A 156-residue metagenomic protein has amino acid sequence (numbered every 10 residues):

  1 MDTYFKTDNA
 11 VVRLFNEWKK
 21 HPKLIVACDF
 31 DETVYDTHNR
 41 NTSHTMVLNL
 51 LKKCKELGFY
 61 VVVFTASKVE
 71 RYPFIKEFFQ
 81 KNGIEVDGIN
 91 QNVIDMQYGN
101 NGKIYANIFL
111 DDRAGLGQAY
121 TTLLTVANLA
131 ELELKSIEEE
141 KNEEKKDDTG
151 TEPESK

Functional and structural regions predicted by a protein language model:
M1-K156: HAD-like aspartate-dependent phosphatase fold
